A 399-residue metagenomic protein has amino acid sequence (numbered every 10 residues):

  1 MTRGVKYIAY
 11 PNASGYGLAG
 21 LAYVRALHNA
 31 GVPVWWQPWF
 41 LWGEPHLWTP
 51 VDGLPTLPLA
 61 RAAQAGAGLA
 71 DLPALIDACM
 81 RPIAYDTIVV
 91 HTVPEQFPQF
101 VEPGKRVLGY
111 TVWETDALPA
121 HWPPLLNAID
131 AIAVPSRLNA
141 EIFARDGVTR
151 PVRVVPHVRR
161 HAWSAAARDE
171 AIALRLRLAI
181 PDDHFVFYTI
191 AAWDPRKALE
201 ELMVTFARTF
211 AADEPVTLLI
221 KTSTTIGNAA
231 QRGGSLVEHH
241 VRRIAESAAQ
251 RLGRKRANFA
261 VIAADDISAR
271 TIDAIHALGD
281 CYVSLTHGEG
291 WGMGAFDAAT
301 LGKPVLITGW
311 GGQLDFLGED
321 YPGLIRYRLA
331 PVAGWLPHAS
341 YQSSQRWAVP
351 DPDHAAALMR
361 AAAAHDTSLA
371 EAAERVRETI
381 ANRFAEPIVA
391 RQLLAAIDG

Functional and structural regions predicted by a protein language model:
M1-Y85, T217: N-terminal pre-catalytic "stem/leader" segment of glycosyltransferase-like enzymes
V5, I180-K197, M203-F206, L218-I220: Conserved donor-binding/catalytic core segment of Leloir-type glycosyltransferases
H46-D146: Extended catalytic core of nucleotide-activated donor transferases of GT-like folds
S164-I180: A short helix/loop element that forms part of the nucleotide-sugar donor recognition site in Leloir-type
N228-A274: Nucleotide-activated donor-binding/catalytic signature segment of Leloir-type glycosyltransferases, i.e., the conserved
H287: Aromatic "clamp/platform" in nucleotide-sugar-dependent glycosyltransferases that forms part of the donor/acceptor
P304-I307, Y321-R326: Short hydrophobic beta-strand element within catalytic cores of glycosyltransferases and related nucleotide-activated
H354, R360-A361, S368-R383: A short, well-ordered alpha-helix in the C-terminal region of glycosyltransferases
